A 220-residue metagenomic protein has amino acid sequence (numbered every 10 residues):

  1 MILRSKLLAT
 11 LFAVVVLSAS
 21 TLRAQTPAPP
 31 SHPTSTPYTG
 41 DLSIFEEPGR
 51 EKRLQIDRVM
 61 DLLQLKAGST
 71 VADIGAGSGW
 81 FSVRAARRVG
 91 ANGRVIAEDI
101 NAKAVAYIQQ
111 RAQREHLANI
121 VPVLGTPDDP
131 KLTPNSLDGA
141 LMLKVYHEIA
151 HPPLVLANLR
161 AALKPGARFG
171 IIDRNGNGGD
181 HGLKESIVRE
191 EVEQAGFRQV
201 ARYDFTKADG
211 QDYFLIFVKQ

Functional and structural regions predicted by a protein language model:
Q25-A72, W80, Q110: Class I SAM-dependent transferase core
A67-G68, A91-N92, L163-F169: Short glycine-dipeptide loop
A72, G77-P130: Class I SAM-dependent methyltransferase SAM/SAH-binding core
A86, P153-R168: A short glycine-rich, Lys/Arg-flanked "PGG" loop and its adjoining helix->strand segment in the class I
P130-A140: A short acidic, Gly/Pro-enriched loop at the edge of an enzyme's catalytic core that lines a small-molecule cofactor
D138-P152: A short SAM/SAH-binding and catalytic strip from SAM-dependent methyltransferases
R168-E191: Conserved class I S-adenosyl-L-methionine
R189, Q199-Q220: Core SAM-dependent methyltransferase catalytic element
